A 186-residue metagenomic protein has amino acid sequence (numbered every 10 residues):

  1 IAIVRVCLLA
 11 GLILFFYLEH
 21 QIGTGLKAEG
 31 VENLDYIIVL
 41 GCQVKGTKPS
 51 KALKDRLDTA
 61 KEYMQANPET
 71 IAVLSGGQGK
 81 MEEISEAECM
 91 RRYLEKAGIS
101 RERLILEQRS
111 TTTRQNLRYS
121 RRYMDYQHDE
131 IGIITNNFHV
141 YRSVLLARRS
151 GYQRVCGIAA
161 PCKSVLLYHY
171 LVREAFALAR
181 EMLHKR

Functional and structural regions predicted by a protein language model:
I1-Q21: Transmembrane alpha-helices and immediately adjacent membrane-cytoplasm interface residues in multi-pass integral
Y17-V172: A structural signal for short, hydrophobic/glycine-enriched beta-strand patches
L167-R186: A transmembrane-helix-recognition feature enriched in membrane-embedded lipid enzymes and envelope glyco-/phospholipid
